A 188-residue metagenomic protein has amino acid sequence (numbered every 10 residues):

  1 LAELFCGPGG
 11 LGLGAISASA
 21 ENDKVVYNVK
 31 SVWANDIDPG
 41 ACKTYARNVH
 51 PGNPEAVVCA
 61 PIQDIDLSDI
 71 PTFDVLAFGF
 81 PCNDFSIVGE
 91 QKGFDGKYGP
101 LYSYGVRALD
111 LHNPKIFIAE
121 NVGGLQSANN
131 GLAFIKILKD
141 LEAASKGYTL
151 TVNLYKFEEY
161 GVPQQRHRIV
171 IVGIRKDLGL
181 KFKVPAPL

Functional and structural regions predicted by a protein language model:
L1, L76, F117: Receiver (REC) domain switch-region micro-motif
L1-P54: Conserved S-adenosyl-L-methionine
G7, D36, P61, I116-N121: Active-site beta-strand/loop signature of hydrolases that rely on acidic residues for catalysis
V32, E55, D74, K115: Conserved acidic residues
I37-P39, P81, V122: Flexible loop residues that form catalytic and substrate-binding hotspots at small-molecule/glycan-binding clefts
N53-P61: Conserved SAM-binding strand-loop segment of SAM-dependent methyltransferases
A60, I65, F78: Cofactor-binding loops of NAD(P)H-dependent oxidoreductases, dominated by short-chain dehydrogenase/reductases
I65-F73, N83-L188: Class I S-adenosyl-L-methionine
